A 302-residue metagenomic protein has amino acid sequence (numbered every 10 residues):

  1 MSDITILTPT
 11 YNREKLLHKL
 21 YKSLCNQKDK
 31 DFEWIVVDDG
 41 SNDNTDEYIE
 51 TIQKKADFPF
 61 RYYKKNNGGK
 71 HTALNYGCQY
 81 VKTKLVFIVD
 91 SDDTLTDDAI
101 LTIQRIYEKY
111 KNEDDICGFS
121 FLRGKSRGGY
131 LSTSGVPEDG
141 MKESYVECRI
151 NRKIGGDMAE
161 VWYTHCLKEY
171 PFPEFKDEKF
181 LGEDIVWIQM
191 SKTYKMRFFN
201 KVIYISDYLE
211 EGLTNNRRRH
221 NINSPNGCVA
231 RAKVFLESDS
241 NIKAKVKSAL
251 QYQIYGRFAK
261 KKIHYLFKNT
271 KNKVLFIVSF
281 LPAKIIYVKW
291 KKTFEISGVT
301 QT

Functional and structural regions predicted by a protein language model:
N12-N26: Short, well-formed alpha-helical segments that are part of the catalytic scaffolds of diverse glycosyltransferases
S23, D38-Y48, D90: A conserved acidic beta->alpha catalytic loop
D31-G40, R61-N66, S91: Short beta-strand/loop segment that forms part of the nucleotide-sugar
K65-V81: Glycine-rich, basic loop-to-helix element that forms the pyrophosphate-binding segment of sugar-nucleotide handling
V86: Short aromatic/hydrophobic "clamp" motif used to bind/position activated sugar donors
D98-T133: Conserved donor NDP-sugar-binding/catalytic core segment of glycosyltransferases
K125, G129-N215: Conserved nucleotide-sugar donor-binding catalytic segment
S206, N216-K243: Catalytic core of nucleotide-sugar-dependent glycosyltransferases
